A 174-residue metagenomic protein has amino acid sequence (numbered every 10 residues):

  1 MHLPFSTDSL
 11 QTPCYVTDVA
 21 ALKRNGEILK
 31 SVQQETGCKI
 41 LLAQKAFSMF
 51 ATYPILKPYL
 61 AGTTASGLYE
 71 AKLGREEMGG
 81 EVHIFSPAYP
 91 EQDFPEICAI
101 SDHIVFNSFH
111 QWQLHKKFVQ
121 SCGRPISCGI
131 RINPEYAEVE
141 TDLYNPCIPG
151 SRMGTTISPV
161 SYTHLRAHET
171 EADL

Functional and structural regions predicted by a protein language model:
M1-F109, Q113-Q120, R124-I126: A charged N-terminal "starter" segment
P13, I100-F106, Y144-I157: Flexible, glycine/proline-enriched loop segments at strand-loop-helix junctions that form or flank small-ligand binding
M49, E70, E91-D93, P134-P149: Conserved radical SAM core fold
Y89, F109-W112, N133-E138, S158: Short acidic/polar capping segments at secondary-structure boundaries
S127-N133: Short beta-strand segments
T163-T170: Conserved small/polar residues in nucleotide/adenosyl-binding loops
